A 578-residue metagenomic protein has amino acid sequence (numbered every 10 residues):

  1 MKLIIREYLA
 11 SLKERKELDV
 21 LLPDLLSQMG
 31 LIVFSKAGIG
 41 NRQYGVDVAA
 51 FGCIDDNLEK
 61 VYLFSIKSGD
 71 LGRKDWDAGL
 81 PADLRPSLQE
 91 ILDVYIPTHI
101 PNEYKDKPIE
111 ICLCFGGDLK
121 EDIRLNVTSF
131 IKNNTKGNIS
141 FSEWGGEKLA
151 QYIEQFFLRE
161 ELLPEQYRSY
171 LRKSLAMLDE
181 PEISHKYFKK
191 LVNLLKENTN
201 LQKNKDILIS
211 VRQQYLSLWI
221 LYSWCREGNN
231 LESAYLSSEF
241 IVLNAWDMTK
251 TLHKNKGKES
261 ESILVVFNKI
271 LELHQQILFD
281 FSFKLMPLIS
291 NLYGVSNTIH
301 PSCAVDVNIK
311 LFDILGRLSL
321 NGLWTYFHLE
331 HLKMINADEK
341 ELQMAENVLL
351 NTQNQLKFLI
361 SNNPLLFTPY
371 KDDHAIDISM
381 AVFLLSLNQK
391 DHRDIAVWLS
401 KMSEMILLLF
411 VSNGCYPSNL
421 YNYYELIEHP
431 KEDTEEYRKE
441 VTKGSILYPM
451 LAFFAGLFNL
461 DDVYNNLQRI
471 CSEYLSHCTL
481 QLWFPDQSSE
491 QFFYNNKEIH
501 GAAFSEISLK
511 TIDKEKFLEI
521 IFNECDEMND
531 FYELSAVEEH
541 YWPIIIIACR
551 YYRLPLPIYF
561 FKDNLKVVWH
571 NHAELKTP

Functional and structural regions predicted by a protein language model:
M1-P578: Mixed-charge (Asp/Glu-Lys/Arg
